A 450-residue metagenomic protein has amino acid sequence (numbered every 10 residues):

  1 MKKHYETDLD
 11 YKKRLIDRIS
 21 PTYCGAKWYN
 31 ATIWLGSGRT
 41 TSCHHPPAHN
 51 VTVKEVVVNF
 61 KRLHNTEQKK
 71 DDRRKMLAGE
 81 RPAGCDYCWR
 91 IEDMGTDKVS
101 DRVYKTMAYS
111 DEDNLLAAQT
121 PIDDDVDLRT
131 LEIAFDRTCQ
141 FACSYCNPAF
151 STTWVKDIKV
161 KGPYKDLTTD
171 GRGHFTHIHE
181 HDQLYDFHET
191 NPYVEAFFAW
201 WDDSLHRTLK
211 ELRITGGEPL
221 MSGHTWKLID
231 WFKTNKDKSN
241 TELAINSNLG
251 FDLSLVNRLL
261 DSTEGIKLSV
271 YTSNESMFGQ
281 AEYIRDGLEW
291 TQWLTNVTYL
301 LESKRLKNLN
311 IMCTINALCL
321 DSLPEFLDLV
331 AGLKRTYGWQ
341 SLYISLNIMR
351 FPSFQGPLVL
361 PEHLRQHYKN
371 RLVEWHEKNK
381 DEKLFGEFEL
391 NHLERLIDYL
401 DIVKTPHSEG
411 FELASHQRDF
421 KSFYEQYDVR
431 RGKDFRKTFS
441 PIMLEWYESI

Functional and structural regions predicted by a protein language model:
M1-H64, T96-M107, V155-I158, S262-I266 (+1 more regions): Radical SAM enzyme [4Fe-4S]-AdoMet core and its adjacent flexible, acidic and glycine-rich loops/tails across
K2-Y5, N59-N114, V126: Cysteine/selenocysteine-centered motifs that mediate thiol-based redox chemistry or coordinate metal-sulfur cofactors
T7-T22, E112-R129: Short linear interaction motifs
S20, R81-G84, E132-F135, C139: Short metal-coordination and nucleic-acid-contact micro-motifs, chiefly zinc-binding Cys/His arrays
G25, Y29-S42, P121-A149, L209-R213: N-terminal pre-triad scaffold of radical SAM enzymes
K70, E112-I122, E189-D203, L253: A Trp-anchored, charged/polar loop motif used as the substrate-binding/catalytic surface of acyl/ester-handling
W89-D93, C146-T152: Detector for the c-type heme attachment site
L128-T138, A149-Y193, R207-T225, N235-L255 (+3 more regions): Core AdoMet radical
